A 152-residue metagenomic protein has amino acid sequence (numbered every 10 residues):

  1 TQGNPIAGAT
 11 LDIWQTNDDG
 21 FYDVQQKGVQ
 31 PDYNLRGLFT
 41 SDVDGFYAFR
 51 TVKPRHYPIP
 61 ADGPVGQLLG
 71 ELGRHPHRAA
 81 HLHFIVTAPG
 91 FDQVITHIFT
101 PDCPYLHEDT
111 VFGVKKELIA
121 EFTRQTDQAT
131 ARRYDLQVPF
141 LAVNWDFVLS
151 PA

Functional and structural regions predicted by a protein language model:
T1-A152: Beta-strand-dominated extracellular/periplasmic modules and repeats in secreted or surface-exposed proteins
